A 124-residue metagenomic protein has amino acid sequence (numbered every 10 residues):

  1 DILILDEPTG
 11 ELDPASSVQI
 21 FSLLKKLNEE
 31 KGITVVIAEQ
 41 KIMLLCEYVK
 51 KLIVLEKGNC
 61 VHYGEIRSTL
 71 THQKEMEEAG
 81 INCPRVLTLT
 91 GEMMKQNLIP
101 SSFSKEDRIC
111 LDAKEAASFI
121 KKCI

Functional and structural regions predicted by a protein language model:
L3-D6: Catalytic Walker B motif of ABC-type/P-loop ATPase nucleotide-binding domains
P14-S16: Helix N-cap at the start of a conserved alpha-helix in ABC-type nucleotide-binding domains
V18-E30: Helical segment within the ABC ATPase nucleotide-binding domain
E39-Q40: H-loop/switch region of ABC-family ATPase nucleotide-binding domains
L45-E47: A short, surface-exposed alpha-helical micro-motif characterized by mixed small hydrophobic and charged/polar residues
K57-G58: Conserved ABC ATPase "signature" C-loop
Y63-G64: ABC ATPase "signature
M76-I124: ABC ATPase nucleotide-binding domains
